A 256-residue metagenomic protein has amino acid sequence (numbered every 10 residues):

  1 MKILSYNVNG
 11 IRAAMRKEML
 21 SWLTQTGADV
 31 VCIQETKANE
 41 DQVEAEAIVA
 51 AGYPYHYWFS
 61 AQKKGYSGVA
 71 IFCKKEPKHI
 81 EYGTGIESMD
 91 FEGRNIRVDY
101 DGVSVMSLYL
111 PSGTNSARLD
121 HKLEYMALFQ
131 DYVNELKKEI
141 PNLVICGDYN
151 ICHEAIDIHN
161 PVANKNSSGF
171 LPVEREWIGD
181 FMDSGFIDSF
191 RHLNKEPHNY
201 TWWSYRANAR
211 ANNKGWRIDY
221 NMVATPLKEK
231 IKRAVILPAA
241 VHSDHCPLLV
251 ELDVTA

Functional and structural regions predicted by a protein language model:
M1-A51, Y55-Y57, A61-S67, Y82 (+2 more regions): N-terminal, active-site-proximal structural segment of metallo-dependent hydrolase catalytic domains
M1-N9, G102-S112, C146: Active-site-proximal beta-strand elements of phosphoester/diester hydrolases
N7, L23-D41, V105, Y132-A155 (+4 more regions): Active-site beta-strand/loop signature of hydrolases that rely on acidic residues for catalysis
V30, A51-Y55, A127-K214, I218: Metal-dependent phosphoesterases centered on the DNase I-like endonuclease/exonuclease/phosphatase
T36-N39, A45-G113: Structured beta-strand-rich core segments of catalytic domains in phosphoester-bond hydrolases
K64-I80, P197, A209-E229: Conserved beta strand-loop-helix elements of the APE1-like EEP
K74, V98-D101, A224-T225, V250-T255: Active-site beta-strand termini and strand-to-loop segments that position acidic
G85-I86, L110-M126, V162-N166: Surface-exposed cleft-lining segments at the edges of enzyme active sites
